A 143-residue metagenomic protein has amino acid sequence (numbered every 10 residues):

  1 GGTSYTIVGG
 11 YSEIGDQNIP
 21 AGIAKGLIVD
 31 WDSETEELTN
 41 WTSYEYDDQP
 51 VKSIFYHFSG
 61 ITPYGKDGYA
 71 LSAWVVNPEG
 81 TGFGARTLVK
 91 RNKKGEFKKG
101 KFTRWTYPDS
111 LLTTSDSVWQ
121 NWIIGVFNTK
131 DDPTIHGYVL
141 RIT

Functional and structural regions predicted by a protein language model:
G1-T143: Residue-level hotspots at or immediately adjacent to binding/recognition sites across diverse folds
